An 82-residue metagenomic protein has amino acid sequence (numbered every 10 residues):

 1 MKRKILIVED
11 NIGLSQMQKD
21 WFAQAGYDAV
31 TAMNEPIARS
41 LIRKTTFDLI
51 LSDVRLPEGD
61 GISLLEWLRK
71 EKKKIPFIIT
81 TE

Functional and structural regions predicted by a protein language model:
E9: Conserved acidic carboxylate
G13-Q24: Charged docking surfaces used in two-component/phosphorelay signaling
T31-L49, K70: Acidic, metal-coordinating helix/loop segments flanking the phosphotransfer/catalytic sites of two-component signaling
N34, D60-S63: Acidic catalytic/metal-coordinating carboxylates
D53: Active-site residues of response regulator receiver
P57: The feature encodes the CheY-like receiver
I62-K74: Short amphipathic alpha-helix used as the core "switch/output" element in two-component signaling
T80-T81: Hydrophobic/aromatic residues positioned on beta-strands within the core alpha/beta folds
